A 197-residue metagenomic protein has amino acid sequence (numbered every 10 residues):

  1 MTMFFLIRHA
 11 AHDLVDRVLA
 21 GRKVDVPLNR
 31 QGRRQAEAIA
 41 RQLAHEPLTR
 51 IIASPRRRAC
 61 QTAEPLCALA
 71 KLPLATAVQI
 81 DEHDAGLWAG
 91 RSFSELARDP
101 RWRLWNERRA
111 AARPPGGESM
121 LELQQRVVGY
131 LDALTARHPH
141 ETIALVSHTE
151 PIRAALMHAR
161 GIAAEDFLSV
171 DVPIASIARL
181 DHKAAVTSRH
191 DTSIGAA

Functional and structural regions predicted by a protein language model:
T2, I7-A70: Active-site-proximal alpha-helix that buttresses catalytic centers in soluble enzyme cores
T2, T76, H83-S94, A136-T142 (+1 more regions): Acidic, low-complexity terminal tails and accessory targeting/binding regions of phosphate-metabolizing enzymes
M3-I7, E141-S147, P151: Beta-strand elements within well-structured catalytic alpha/beta cores of enzymes that handle phosphate/sulfate esters
H12, P151-I152: Short active-site segment of divalent metal-dependent hydrolases/proteases that encodes the spacing between
E37-A44, Q124, V128-A136: Generic structural signal for well-ordered alpha-helical scaffold segments
A53-S54, Q125, V146-S147: Short beta-strand scaffold positions
P65, A154-H158: Active-site signature of alpha/beta-hydrolase-fold catalytic machinery across serine- and Asp/Cys-nucleophile hydrolases
L69-R126, S169, D181, S188: Phosphate-handling substructures
